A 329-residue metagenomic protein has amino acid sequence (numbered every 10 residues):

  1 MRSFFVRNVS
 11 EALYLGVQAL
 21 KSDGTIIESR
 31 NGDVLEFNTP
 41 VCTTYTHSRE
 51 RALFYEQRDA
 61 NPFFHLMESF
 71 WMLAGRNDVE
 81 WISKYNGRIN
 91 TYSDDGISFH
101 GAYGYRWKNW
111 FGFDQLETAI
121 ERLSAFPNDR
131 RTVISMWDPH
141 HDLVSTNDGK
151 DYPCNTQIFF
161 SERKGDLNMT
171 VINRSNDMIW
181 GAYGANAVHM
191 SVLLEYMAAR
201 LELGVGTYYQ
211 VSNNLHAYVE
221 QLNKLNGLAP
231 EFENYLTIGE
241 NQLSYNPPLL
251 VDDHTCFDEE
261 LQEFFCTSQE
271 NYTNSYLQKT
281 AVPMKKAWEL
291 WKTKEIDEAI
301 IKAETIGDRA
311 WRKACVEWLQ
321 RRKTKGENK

Functional and structural regions predicted by a protein language model:
M1-K329: Terminal, non-catalytic protein-protein interaction segments that mediate quaternary/complex assembly
